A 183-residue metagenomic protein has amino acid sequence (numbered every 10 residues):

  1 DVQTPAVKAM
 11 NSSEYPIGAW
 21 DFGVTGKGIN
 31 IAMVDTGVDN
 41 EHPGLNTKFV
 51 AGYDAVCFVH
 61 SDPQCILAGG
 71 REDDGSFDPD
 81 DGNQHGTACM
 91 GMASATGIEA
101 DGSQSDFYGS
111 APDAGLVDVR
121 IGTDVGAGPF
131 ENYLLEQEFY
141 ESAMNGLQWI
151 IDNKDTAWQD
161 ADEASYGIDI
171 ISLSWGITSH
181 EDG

Functional and structural regions predicted by a protein language model:
D1-N11, D21: Autoinhibitory propeptides
E14: Small/polar-residue-rich segments within soluble enzyme cores
G18-S142, D162-I170, H180-E181: Subtilisin-like serine protease catalytic core
L147-G183: Short acidic, glycine-rich surface-loop motifs adjacent to enzyme active sites
